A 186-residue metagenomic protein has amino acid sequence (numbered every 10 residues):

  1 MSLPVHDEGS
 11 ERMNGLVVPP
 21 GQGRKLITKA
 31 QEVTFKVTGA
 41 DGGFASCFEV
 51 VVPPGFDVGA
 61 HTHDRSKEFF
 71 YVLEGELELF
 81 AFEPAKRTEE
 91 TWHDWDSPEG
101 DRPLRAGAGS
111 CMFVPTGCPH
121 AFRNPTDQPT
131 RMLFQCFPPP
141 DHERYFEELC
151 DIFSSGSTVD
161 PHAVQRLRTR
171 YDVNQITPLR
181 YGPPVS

Functional and structural regions predicted by a protein language model:
S2-E32: Extreme N-terminal tail/first-helix region
P19, G42, E83-T116: Short acidic-glycine-tyrosine-enriched beta hairpin
Q22-A60, S66-K67, L73: A short glycine-rich, His/Asp/Glu-containing loop-to-beta-strand
F35, C47-V51, F69, D101-R105 (+2 more regions): Conserved hydrophobic/aromatic beta-strand scaffold that supports enzyme active sites
P53-F56, G109, P115-G117, D127: Tight coil/turn sites that cap or link beta-strands
A60, L79-A81, R102-R105, V114 (+2 more regions): Short beta-strand His + acidic residue motifs that chelate non-heme Fe in jelly-roll/DSBH and cupin folds
R65-W95: Glycine- and acidic-residue-biased ligand/ion/polar-headgroup-sensing regions
R123-S186: Double-stranded beta-helix
